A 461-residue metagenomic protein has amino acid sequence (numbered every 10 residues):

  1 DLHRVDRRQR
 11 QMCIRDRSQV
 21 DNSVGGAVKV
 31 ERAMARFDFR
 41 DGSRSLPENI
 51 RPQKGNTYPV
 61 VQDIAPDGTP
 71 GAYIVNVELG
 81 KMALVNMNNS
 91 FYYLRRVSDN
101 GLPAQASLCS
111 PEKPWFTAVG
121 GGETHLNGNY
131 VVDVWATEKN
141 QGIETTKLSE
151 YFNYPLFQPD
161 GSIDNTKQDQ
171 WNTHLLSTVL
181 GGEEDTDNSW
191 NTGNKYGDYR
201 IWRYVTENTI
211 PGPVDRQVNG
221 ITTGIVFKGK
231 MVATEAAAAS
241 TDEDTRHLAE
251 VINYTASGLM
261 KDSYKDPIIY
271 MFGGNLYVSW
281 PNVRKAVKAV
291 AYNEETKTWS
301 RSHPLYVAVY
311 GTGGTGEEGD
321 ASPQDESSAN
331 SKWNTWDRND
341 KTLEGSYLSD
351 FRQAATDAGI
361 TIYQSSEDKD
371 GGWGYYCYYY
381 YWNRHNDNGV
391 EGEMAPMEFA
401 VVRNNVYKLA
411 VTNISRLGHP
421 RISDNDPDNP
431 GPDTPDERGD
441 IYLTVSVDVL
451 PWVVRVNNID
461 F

Functional and structural regions predicted by a protein language model:
D1, R40, R44-R403, N457-F461: Tryptophan-paired
L2-D16: Single conserved hydrophobic/aromatic residue that forms the stacking wall/gate of nucleotide- or nucleobase-binding
S18-S23, R44-S45: Intrinsically disordered, low-complexity linker/loop segments enriched in Gly/Pro and charged/polar residues
G26-K29: Interfacial loop/beta elements and low-complexity acidic/Ser/Thr-rich segments of macromolecular assembly/processing
E31-G42: A short, Gly/Thr-enriched small/hydrophobic beta-strand-prone motif that recurs across taxa
E48, N413-S415: Secondary-structure-rich domain cores
E398-K408, S415, P420, D424-F461: C-terminal functional modules
